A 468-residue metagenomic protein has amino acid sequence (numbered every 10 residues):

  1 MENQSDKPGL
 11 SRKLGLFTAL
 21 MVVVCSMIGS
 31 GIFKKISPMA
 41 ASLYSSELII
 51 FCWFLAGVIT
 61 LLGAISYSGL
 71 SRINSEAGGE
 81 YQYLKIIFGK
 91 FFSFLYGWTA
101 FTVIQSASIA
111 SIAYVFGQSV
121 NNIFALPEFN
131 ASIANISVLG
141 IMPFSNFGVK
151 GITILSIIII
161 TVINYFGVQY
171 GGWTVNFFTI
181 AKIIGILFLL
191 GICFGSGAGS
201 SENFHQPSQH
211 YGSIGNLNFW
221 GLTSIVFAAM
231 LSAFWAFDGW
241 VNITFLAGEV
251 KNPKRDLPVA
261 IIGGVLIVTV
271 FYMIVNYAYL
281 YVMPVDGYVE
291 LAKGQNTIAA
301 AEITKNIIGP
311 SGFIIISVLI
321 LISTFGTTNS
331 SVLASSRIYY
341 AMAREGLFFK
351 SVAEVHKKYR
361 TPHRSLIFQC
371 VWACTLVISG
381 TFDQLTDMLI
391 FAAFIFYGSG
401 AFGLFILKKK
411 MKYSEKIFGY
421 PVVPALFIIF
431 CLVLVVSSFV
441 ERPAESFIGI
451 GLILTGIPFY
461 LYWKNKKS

Functional and structural regions predicted by a protein language model:
M1-I50, F54, T60-I65, N74-A77 (+3 more regions): Membrane-interface "cap" regions at the ends of multi-pass membrane proteins
E2, K85, A113-G151, G185-F188 (+5 more regions): Helix-loop-helix connectors at the membrane interface of multi-pass transporters/channels
L14, T18-G31, T153-I159, I214-F271 (+2 more regions): Hydrophobic, membrane-embedded alpha-helices of multi-pass small-molecule transporters
P38-A41, T60-I157, T161-Y165, I320-A341 (+1 more regions): Hydrophobic transmembrane alpha-helices that form the core helical bundles of multi-pass secondary transporters
Q82-Y83, G89, N121-A131, S208-L217 (+2 more regions): TM-loop-TM module centered on a large, flexible mid-protein loop between adjacent transmembrane helices in multi-pass
G117-A125, I180-G212, F234, Y277-M283 (+3 more regions): Hydrophobic alpha-helical segments and their helix-loop junctions in multi-pass secondary transporters
G148-Q206, D238, I261-V265, L389-S399 (+3 more regions): Membrane-interface loop-to-helix entry segments
S351-H363, Y397-S446: C-terminal membrane-solvent junction of multi-pass transporters and transport-like membrane proteins
